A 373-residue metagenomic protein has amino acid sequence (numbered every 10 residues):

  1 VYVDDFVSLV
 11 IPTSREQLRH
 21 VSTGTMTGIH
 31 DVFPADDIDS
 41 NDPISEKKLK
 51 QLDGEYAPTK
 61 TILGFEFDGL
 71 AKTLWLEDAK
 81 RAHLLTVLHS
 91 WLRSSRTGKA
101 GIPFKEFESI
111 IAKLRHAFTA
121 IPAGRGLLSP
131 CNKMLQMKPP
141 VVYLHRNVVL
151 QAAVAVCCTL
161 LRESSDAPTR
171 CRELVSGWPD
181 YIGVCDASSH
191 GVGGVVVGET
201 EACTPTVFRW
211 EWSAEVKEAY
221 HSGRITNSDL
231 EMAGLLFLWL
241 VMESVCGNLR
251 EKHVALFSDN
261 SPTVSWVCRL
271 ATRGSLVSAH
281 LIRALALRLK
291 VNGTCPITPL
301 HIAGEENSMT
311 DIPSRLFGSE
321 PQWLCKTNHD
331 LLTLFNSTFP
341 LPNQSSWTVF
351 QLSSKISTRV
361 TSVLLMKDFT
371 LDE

Functional and structural regions predicted by a protein language model:
V1-D37, D68-W75, A117, P262-S278: Catalytic palm subdomain of template-directed nucleic-acid polymerases, centered on the conserved carboxylate motif
V3-D5, V10, L240-S308, R315: RNase H catalytic domain
D4, L63-G64, I111-A112, C131 (+7 more regions): Mobile genetic element proteins and their domesticated derivatives, centered on retroelements and DNA transposons
A35-T61, F65, C295-S308, I312 (+1 more regions): Acidic carboxylate-rich catalytic motifs and surrounding loops in phosphoryl-/glycosyl-chemistry enzymes
G54-R172: C-terminal reverse transcriptase regions that engage the nucleic-acid substrate
F65-I110, P313-E373: Flexible, low-complexity interdomain linkers flanking nucleic-acid-processing modules
S176-H190: Two-metal-ion RNase H-like nuclease active-site motif
T200-A233, P262-H280: A short, polar/acidic, helix/strand-boundary loop motif
